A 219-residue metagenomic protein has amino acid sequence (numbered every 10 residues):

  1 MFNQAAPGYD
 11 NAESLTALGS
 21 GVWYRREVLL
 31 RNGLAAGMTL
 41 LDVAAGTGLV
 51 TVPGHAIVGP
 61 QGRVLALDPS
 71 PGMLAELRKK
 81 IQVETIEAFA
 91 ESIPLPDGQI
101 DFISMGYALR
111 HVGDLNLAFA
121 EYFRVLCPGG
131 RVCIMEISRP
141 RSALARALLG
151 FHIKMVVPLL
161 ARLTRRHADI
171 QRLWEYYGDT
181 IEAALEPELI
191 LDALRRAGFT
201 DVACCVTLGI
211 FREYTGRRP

Functional and structural regions predicted by a protein language model:
L18-A36, P53: Conserved alpha-helix/loop element of class I SAM-dependent methyltransferases that forms part of the SAM/SAH-binding
T39-S92: Class I SAM-dependent methyltransferase SAM/SAH-binding core
E91-I103: A short acidic, Gly/Pro-enriched loop at the edge of an enzyme's catalytic core that lines a small-molecule cofactor
D101-L115: A short SAM/SAH-binding and catalytic strip from SAM-dependent methyltransferases
N116-P128: A short glycine-rich, Lys/Arg-flanked "PGG" loop and its adjoining helix->strand segment in the class I
G130-I137: Conserved beta-strand signature within the Rossmann-like core of class I S-adenosyl-L-methionine
R139-R196: C-terminal alpha-helical "lid/dimerization" subdomain adjacent to the S-adenosyl-L-methionine
A197-P219: Core SAM-dependent methyltransferase catalytic element
